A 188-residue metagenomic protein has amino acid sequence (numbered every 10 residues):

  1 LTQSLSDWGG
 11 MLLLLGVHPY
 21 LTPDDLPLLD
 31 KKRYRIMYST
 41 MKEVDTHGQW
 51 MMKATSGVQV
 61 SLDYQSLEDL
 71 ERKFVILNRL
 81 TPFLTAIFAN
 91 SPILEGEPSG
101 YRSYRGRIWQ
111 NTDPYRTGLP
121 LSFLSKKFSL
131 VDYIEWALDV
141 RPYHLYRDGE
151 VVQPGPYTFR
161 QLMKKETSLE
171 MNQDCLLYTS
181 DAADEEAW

Functional and structural regions predicted by a protein language model:
S6-L13, V17-L177: Loop-rich catalytic cores of soluble enzymes, especially ATP-dependent carboxylate-amine ligases and other
Y178-D184: Conserved small/polar residues in nucleotide/adenosyl-binding loops
